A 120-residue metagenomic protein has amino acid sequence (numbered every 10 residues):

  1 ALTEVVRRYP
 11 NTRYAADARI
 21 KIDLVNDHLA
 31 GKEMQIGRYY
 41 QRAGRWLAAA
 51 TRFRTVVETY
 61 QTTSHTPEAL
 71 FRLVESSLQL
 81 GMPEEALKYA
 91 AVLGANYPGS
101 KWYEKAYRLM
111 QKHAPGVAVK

Functional and structural regions predicted by a protein language model:
A1-K120: Acidic, polar-rich low-complexity tracts and alpha-helical solenoid repeat scaffolds
